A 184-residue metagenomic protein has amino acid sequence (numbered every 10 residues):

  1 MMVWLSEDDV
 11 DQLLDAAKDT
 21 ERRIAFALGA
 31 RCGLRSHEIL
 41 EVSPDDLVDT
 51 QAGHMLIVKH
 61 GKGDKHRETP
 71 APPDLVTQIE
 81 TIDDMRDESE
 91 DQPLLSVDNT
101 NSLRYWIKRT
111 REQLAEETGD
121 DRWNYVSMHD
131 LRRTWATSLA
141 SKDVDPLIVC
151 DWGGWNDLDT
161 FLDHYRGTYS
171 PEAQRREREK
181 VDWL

Functional and structural regions predicted by a protein language model:
M1-D11, G63-P73, E88-E90: DNA breakage-rejoining catalytic core of tyrosine-based enzymes
M1-W4, E179-L184: C-terminal secondary-structure termini that scaffold catalytic or DNA-interacting sites
V3-L34: Basic, Lys/Arg- and aromatic-enriched nucleic-acid-binding interface segment
A25-F26, G33, H37-V42, V149: Alpha-helix N-cap/helix-start motif at helix boundaries, enriched for small hydrophobics
E41-Q78: Conserved tyrosine-mediated DNA breakage-rejoining catalytic core shared by Y-recombinases
G63, G153-R178: Catalytic-site neighborhood detector that most strongly recognizes the C-terminal catalytic loop/helix of tyrosine
P73-W123: Active-site/catalytic core of tyrosine-dependent DNA strand-transfer enzymes
K108-D151, W155-D159, G167: Short, basic (Lys/Arg/His-rich) helix/loop patches that form interaction surfaces in the mid-to-C-terminal regions
